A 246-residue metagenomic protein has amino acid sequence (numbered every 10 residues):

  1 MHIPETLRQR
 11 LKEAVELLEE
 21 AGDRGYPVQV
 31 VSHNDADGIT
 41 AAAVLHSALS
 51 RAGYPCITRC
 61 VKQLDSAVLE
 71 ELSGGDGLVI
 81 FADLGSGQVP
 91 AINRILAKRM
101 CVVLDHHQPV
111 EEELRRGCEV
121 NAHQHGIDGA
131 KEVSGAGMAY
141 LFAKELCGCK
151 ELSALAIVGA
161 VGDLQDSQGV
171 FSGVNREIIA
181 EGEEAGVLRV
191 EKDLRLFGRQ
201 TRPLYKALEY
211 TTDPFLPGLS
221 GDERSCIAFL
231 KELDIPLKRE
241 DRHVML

Functional and structural regions predicted by a protein language model:
M1-L246: Replace "Mg2+/Mn2+-dependent" with "divalent metal-dependent
